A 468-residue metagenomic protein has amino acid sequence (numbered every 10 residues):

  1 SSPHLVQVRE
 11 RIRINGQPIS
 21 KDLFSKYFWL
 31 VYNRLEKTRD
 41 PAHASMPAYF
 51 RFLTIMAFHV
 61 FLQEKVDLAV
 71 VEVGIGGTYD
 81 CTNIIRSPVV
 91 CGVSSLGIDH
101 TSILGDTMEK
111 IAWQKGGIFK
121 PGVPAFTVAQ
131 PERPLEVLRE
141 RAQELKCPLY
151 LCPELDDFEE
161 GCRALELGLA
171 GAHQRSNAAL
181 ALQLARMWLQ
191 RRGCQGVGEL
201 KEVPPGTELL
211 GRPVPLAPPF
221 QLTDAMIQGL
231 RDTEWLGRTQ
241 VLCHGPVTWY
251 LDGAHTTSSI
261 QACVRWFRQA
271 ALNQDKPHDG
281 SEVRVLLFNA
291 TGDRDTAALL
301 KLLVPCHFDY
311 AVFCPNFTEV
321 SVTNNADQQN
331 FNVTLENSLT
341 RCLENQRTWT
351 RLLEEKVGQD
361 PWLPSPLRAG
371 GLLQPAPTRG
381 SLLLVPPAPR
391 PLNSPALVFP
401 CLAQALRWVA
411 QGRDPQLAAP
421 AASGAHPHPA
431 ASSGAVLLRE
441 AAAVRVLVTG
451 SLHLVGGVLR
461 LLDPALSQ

Functional and structural regions predicted by a protein language model:
S2-R86, S102-D106, E132-L135: ATP-dependent carboxylate-amine ligase catalytic core
A44-S45, A125-V128, Y250-L251, V285-L287: Short catalytic-loop micro-motif centered on adjacent basic/acidic residues
M56-L62, L182-Q190, R460: Short glycine/serine- and small hydrophobic-enriched flexible loop segments
L68-V71, C81-G92, L96-G97, C162-Y310: Nucleotide phosphate-binding/pyrophosphate-handling subdomain across enzymes that bind or process nucleotide phosphates
G74-C147, R265-W266, L287, T291-L300: Conserved catalytic-core segment of NTP-binding enzymes
R86-S87, H244-T248, H255-Q468: ATP-dependent carboxylate-amine ligase
P148-C152, Q240, Y250, L397: General small-molecule cofactor/ligand-binding pocket signal
P153-E159, F317: Beta-strand-loop-alpha "switch" segments that mediate conformational coupling across diverse proteins
